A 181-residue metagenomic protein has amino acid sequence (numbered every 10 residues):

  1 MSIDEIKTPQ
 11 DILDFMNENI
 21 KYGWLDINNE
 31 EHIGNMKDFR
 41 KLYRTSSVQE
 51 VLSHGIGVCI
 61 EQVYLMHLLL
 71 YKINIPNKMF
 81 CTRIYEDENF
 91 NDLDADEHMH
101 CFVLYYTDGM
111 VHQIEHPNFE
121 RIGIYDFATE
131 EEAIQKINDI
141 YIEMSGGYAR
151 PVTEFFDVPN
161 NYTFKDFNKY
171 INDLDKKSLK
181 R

Functional and structural regions predicted by a protein language model:
M1-H54: Secondary-structure boundary elements
D4, T8, V51-Q62, A95 (+1 more regions): Extracytoplasmic/periplasmic, Sec-exported soluble proteins
I12, M16, G55-L70: Active-site nucleophilic cysteine motif
F15, A133-K136, I140, D166 (+1 more regions): Charge-rich, solvent-exposed alpha-helical interaction surfaces
E61-Y141: Hydrophobic/aromatic-rich core segments of domains that either
I124-E132, Y141-P151, F156-T163: C-terminal helix-cap and adjacent tail motif
L179-R181: Non-Sec secretion/translocation targeting segments of pathogen effectors
